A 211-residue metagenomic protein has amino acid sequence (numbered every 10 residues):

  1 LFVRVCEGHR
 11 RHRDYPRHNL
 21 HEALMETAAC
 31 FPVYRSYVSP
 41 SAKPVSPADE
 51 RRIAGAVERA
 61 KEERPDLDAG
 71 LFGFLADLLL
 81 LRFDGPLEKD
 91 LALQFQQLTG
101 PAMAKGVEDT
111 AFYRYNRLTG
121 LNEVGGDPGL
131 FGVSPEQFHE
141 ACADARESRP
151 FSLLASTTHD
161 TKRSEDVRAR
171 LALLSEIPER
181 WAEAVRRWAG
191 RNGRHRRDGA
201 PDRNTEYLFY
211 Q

Functional and structural regions predicted by a protein language model:
L1-Q211: Catalytic cores of glycan-processing enzymes that make or break glycosidic bonds
